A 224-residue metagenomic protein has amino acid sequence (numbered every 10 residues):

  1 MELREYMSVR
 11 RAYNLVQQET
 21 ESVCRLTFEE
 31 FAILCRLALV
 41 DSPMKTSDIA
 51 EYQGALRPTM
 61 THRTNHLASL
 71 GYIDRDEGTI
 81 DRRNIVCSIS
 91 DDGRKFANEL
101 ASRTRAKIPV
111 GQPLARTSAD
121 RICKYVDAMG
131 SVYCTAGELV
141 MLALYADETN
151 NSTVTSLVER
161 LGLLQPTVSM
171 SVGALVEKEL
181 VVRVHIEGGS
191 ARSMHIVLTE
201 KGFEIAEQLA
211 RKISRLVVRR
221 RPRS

Functional and structural regions predicted by a protein language model:
M1, V176-I186, S193-S224: C-terminal regulatory/effector modules of DNA-binding transcriptional regulators
M1-N14: Leu/Val/Ala/Ile-rich N-terminal alpha-helices, chiefly Sec-type signal peptides and the beginnings
Y13-L15, E51, E77: Short, flexible domain-boundary/linker segments around small modular repeats
Q18-L56, K124-L164: N-terminal helix-turn-helix DNA-binding core of bacterial DNA-binding proteins
L56-S69, G162-K178: Short amphipathic alpha-helical interaction segments
L70-I85, K178-G189: Beta-hairpin "wing" of winged helix-turn-helix
T79-A101, R192-L209: Basic, amphipathic "hinge/linker" alpha-helix immediately C-terminal to the N-terminal HTH DNA-binding motif
E99-A136, E207-S224: Amphipathic alpha-helical dimerization/coiled-coil segments that flank or bridge DNA-binding/regulatory modules
